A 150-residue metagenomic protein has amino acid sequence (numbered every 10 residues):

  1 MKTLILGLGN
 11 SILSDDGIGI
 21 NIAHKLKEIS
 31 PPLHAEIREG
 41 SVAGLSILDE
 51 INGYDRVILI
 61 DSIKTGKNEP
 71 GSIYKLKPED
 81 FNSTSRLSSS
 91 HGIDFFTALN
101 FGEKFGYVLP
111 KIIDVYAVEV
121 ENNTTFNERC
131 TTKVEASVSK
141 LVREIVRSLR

Functional and structural regions predicted by a protein language model:
T3-I5, S14, I20-P78: Nucleotide and nucleotide-moiety/phosphate-recognizing core
G7, L59-D61, V115-E119: Short beta-strand segments
S14-D15, F126: Secondary-structure boundary/capping motif
G17, N21, V42, I93-T97 (+2 more regions): Conserved active-site and cofactor/substrate-binding residues in soluble primary-metabolism enzymes
E39, L87-S90, K133: Pocket-edge positions in alpha/beta enzyme catalytic cores
I63-I112: Helix-loop-strand module that forms the ligand-binding subsite of alpha/beta enzymes
A98-R150: Phosphate-binding/catalytic loops
